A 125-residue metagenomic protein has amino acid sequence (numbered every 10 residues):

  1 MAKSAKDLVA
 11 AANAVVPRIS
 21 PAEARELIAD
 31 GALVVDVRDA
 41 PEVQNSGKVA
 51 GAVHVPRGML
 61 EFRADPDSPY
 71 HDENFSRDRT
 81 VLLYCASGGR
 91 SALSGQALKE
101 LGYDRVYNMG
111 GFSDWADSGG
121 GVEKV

Functional and structural regions predicted by a protein language model:
M1-A32, A40-T80, G89-V125: Rhodanese-like catalytic fold shared by cysteine-dependent sulfurtransferases and DSP/PTP-type phosphatases
V35: Active-site flanking residues adjacent to catalytic metal/cofactor-binding acidic residues
Y84: Short, surface-exposed ligand- or partner-binding patches at beta-edge/loop junctions that are enriched in aromatics
